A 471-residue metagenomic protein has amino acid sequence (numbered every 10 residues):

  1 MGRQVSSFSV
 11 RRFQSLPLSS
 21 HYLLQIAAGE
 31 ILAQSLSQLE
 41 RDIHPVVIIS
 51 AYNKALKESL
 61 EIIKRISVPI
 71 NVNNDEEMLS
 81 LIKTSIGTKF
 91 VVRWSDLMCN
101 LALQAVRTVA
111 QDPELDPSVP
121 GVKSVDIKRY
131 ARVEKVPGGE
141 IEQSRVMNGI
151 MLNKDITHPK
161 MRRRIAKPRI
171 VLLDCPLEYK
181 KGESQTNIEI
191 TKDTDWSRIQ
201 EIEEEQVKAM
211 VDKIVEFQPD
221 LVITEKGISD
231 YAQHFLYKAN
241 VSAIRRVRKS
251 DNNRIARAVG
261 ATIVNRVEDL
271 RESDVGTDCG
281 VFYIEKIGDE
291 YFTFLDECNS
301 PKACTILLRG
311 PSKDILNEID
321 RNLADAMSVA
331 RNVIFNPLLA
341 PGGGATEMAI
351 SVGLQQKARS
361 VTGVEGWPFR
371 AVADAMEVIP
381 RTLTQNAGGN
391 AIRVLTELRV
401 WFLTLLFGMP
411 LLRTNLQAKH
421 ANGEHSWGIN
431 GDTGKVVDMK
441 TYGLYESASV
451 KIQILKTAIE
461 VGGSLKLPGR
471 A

Functional and structural regions predicted by a protein language model:
M1, V10-H21, V46, S85-V92 (+3 more regions): A short glycine/serine-rich beta->alpha loop
M1-N53, E58-S59, E76-L79, K83-T88: Catalytic phosphate-handling regions of large nucleic-acid enzymes and associated NTPases
G2-S6, S20-Q25, K181-G182, D230-Y231 (+2 more regions): Short glycine/serine/threonine-rich phosphate/pyrophosphate-binding segments that cradle anionic phosphate groups
Q4, A303-A471: Extended, low-charge hydrophobic alpha-helical regions
R11-Q14, L32-E40, N53, K57-K64 (+11 more regions): Non-catalytic alpha-helical coupling and interface elements of nucleotide-dependent molecular machines and regulators
L18, D42, A102, T108 (+5 more regions): Residue-level signature of catalytic and energy-coupling elements of molecular machines, predominantly ATP/GTP-dependent
Q25, I49, N53-L56, C99 (+5 more regions): Hydrophobic face of alpha-helices
A51-E318, F407: Extended amphipathic alpha-helical scaffolds
